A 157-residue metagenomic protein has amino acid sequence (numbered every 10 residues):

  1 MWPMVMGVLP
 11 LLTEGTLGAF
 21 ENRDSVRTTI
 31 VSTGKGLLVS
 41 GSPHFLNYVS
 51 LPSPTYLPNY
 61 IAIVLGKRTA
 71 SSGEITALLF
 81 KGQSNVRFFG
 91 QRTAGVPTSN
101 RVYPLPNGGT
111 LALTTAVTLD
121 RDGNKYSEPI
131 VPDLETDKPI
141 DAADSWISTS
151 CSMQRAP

Functional and structural regions predicted by a protein language model:
M1-P157: C-terminal "post-core" interaction segments
